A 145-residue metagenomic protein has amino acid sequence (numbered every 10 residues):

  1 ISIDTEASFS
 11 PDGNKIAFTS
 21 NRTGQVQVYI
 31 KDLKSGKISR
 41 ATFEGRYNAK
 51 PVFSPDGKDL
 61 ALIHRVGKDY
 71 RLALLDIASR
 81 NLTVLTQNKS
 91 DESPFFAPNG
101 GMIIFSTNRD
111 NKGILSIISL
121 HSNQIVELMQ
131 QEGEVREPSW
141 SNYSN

Functional and structural regions predicted by a protein language model:
I1-N145: Sequence signature of WD/YWTD-type beta-propeller architectures
